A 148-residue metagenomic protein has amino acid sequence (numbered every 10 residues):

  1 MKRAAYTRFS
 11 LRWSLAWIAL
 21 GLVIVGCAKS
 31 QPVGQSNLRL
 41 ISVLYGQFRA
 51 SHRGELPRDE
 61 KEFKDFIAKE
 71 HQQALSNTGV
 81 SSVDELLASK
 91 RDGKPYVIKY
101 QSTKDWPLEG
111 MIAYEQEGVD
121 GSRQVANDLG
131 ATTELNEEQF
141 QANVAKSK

Functional and structural regions predicted by a protein language model:
M1-V25: Sec-dependent bacterial lipoprotein signal peptides
G26-W106, G110, V119, D128-K148: Conserved hydrophobic/amphipathic alpha-helical signal-anchor segments
Q116: Glycine-rich active-site/cofactor-binding loop and its immediate structural neighborhood
